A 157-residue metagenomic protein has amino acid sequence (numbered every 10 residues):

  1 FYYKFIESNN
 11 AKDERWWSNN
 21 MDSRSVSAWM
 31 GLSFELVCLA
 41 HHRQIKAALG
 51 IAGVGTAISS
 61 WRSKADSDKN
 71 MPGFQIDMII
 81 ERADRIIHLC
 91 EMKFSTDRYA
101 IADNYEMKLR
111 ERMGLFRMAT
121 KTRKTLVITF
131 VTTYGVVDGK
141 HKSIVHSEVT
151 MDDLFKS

Functional and structural regions predicted by a protein language model:
F1, N104-K108, I144: Alpha-helical scaffold elements adjacent to nucleotide-binding pockets in ATP/GTP-utilizing enzyme cores
F1-I76: Accessory nucleic acid-recognition modules appended to NTPase machines
H42, I76-T96, L109, I128: Conserved catalytic cores of phosphodiester-cleaving nucleases, focusing on short active-site segments
A47, G114-K124: Short mixed-charge
E91, I101, K140-S143: Short conserved micro-motifs at the rims of enzyme active sites and ligand-binding pockets
S95-L115: Mg2+/Mn2+-dependent nuclease catalytic core
T122-S157: Domain-level recognition of nuclease-like catalytic cores that cleave nucleotide substrates
